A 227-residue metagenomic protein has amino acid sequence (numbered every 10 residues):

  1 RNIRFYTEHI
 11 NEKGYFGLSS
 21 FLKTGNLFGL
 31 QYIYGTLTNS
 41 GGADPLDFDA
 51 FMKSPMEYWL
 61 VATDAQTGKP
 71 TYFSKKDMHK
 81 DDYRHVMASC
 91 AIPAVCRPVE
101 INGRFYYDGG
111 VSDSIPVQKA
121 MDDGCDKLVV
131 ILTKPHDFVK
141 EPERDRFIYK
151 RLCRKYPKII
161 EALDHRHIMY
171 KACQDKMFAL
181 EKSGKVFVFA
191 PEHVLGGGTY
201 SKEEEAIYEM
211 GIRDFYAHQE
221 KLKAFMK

Functional and structural regions predicted by a protein language model:
R1-S40, S74-A88, L132, H136-D145: Patatin-like phospholipase
N2, G41-M56: A short alpha-helix-loop-beta-strand transition element characteristic of N-terminal alpha/beta dinucleotide-binding
H9, S40, S89, D123 (+4 more regions): Change "in soluble alpha/beta enzymes" to "in soluble alpha/beta proteins
N26-Y34, H79, D113, R166-Y170 (+2 more regions): Generic structural signal for well-ordered, non-membrane alpha-helical segments in soluble metabolic enzymes
D44-P45, D113-V117, C173-D175: Glycine-rich, charged/polar anion/phosphate-binding loops that engage phosphate groups from diverse ligands
M52-I131, P135-R146: Active-site gating loop/helix substructures
K127-K182: Helix-centered, glycine/charged polyanion-binding patches within enzymatic domains that contact phosphate-containing
C173-K227: C-terminal helical/tail subdomains of lipid-metabolizing enzymes
